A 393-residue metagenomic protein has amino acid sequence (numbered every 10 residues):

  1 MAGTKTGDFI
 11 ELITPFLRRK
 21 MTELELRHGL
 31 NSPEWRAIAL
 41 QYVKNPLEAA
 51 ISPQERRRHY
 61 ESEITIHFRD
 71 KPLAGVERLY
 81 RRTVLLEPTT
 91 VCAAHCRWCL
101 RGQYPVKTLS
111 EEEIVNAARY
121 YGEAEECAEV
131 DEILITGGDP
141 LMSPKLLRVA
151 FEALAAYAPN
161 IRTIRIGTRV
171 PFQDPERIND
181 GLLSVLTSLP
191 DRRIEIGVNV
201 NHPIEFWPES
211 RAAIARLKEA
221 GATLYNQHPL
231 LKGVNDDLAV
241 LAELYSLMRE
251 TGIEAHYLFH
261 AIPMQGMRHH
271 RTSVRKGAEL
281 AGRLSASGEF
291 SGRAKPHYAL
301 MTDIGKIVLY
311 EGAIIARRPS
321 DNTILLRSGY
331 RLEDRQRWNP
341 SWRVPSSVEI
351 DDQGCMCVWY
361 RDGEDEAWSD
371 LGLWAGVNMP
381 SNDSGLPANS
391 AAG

Functional and structural regions predicted by a protein language model:
M1-E34, R249-G393: Auxiliary Fe-S-binding modules of radical SAM enzymes
M1-R78: Flexible, acidic/Gly-rich N-terminal and inter-domain linker regions that tether and position cofactor-handling modules
F68, Y80, E112-N116, I178 (+1 more regions): Short secondary-structure boundary/capping elements
D70-R101: N-terminal pre-triad scaffold of radical SAM enzymes
C99, E113, D139, L154: Phosphate-binding glycine-rich loops and their immediate beta-loop-alpha structural context
C99-E111: Iron-sulfur (Fe-S) cluster-binding segments and ferredoxin-like electron-carrier domains, especially [2Fe-2S]
A117-A128, L141-F290: Conserved AdoMet/S-adenosylmethionine-binding subsite of the radical SAM
